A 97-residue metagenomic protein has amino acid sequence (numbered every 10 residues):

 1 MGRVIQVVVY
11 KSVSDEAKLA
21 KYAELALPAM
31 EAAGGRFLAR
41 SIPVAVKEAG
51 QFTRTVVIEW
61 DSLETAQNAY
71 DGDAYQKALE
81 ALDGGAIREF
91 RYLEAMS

Functional and structural regions predicted by a protein language model:
M1-R54, D61-D71, E94-S97: Short S/T/G/P-rich N-terminal loop/turn motif that feeds into the first structured element of a domain
A66-R91: C-terminal structural segments of small proteins and small subunits
